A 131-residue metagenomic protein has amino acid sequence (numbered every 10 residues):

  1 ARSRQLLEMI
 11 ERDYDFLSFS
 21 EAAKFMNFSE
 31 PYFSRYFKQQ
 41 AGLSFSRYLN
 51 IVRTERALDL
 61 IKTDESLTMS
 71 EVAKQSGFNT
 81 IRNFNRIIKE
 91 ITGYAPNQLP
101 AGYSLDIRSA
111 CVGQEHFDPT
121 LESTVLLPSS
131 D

Functional and structural regions predicted by a protein language model:
A1-L17, A23-M26, R47-L67: A short, Lys/Arg-enriched amphipathic alpha-helix from helix-turn-helix/homeodomain DNA-binding modules
F16, S20-V52, A73-Q98: Basic/polar phosphate-binding segments, predominantly the helix-turn-helix DNA-binding elements of transcriptional
K62, Q75, R86-D131: …primarily DNA-binding HTH/wHTH and HhH modules…
